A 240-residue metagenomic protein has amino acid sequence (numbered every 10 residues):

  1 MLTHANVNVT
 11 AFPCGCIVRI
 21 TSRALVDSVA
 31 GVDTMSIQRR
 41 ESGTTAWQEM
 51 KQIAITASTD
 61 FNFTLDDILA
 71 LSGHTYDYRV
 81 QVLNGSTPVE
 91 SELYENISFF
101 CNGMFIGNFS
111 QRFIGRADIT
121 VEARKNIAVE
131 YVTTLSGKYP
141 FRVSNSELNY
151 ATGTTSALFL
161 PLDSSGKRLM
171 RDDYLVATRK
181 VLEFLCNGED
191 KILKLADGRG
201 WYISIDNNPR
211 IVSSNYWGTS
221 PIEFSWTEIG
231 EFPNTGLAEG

Functional and structural regions predicted by a protein language model:
M1-G31, G85-G115: Pro/Thr/Ser/Gly-rich low-complexity, intrinsically disordered linker/stalk tracts
F12-C14, V29-G31, T59, A70-H74 (+3 more regions): Solvent-exposed loop and beta-edge segments used for protein-protein assembly and interaction
T21-R23, Q38, Q81, S156-L158 (+1 more regions): Residue-level recognition of well-ordered beta-strand positions that form the cores of beta-sheet-rich folds across
G31-Q52, L148: Extracellular low-complexity, O-glycosylation-prone stalks/linkers
K51-T56, E92: Short hydrophobic alpha-helix segments
S58-L65: Aromatic sugar-binding surface patches on proteins that engage polysaccharides or sugar-phosphate polymers
D67-S86: Beta-strand-rich modules
S91-G240: Extracellular/virion structural assembly segments
